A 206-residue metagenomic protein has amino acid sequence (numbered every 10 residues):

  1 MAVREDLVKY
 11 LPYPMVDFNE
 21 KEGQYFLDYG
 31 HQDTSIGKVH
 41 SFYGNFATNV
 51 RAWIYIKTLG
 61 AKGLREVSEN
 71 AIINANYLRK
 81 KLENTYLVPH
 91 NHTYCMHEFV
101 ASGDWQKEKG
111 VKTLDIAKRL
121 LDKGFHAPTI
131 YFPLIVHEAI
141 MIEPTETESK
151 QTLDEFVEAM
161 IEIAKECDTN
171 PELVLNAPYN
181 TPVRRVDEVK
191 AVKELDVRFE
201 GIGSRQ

Functional and structural regions predicted by a protein language model:
M1-E22: Active-site PLP attachment segment
M1-L7, F42-T48, L134-H137: Conserved phosphate/anionic-ligand binding catalytic regions in large, soluble enzymes, centered on
P12-D17, D28-Y29, P133: Proline-rich low-complexity regions
N19-N49: Active-site region of PLP-dependent enzymes
G30-Q32, G37-V39, I56-Q206: Non-catalytic terminal extensions of PLP-dependent enzymes
A52: N-terminal cofactor/phosphate-binding cores enriched in small/glycine residues, especially glycine-rich loops such as
